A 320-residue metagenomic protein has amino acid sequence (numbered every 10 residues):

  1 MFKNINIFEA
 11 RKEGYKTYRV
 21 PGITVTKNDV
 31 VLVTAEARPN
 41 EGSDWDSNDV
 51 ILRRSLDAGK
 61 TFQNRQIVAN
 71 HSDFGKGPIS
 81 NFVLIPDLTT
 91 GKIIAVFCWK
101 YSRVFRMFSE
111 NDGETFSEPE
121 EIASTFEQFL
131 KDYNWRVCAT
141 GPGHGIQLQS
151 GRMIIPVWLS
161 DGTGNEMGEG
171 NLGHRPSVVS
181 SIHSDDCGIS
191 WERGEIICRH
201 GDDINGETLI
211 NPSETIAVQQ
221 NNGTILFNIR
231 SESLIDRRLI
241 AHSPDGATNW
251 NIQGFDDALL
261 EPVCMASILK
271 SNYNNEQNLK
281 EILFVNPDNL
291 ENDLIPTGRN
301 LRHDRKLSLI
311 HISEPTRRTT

Functional and structural regions predicted by a protein language model:
R19-G22, P78-V83, G141-H144, S213-I216 (+1 more regions): Beta-propeller and closely related beta-sheet repeat lectin domains
D29-V33, T90-A95, G151-P156, G223-L226 (+1 more regions): Entry beta-strands of beta-propeller and related beta-repeat scaffolds
E36-W45, W158-H174, P287-R302: Short, conserved, GDST-rich strand-edge loop motifs in beta-rich repeat architectures
D46-K92: Blade-loop segments of beta-propeller domains
D49-A58, R106-D112, S177-C187, I240-D245 (+2 more regions): Beta-propeller blade signature
I79-V83, V96-Q147: Asp-box/WD-like beta-propeller blade repeats and closely related beta-sheet repeat scaffolds
R238, D257-L309: Loop/turn-rich, solvent-exposed surfaces of beta-rich toroidal or solenoidal domains
I310-T320: Single conserved hydrophobic/aromatic residue that forms the stacking wall/gate of nucleotide- or nucleobase-binding
